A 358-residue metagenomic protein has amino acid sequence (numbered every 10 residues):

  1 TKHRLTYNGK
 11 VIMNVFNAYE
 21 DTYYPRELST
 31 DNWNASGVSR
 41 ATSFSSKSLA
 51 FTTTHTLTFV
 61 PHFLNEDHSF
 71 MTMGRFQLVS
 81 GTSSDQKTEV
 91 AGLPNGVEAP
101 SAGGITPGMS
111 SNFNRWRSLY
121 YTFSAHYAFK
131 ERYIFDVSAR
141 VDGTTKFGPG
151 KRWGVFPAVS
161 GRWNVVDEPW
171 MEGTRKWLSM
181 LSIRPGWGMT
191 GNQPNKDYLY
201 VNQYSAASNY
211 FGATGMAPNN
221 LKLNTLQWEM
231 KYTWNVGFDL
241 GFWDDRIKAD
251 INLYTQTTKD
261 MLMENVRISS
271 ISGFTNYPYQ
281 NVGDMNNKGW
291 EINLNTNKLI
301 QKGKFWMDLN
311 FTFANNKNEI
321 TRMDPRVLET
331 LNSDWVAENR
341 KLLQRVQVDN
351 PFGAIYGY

Functional and structural regions predicted by a protein language model:
T1-Y24, A35-N350, I355: Extracellular/periplasmic, surface-exposed regions of secreted and cell-surface proteins
T30-D31: N-terminal, polar/charged subdomain of small-to-medium soluble alpha/beta proteins
